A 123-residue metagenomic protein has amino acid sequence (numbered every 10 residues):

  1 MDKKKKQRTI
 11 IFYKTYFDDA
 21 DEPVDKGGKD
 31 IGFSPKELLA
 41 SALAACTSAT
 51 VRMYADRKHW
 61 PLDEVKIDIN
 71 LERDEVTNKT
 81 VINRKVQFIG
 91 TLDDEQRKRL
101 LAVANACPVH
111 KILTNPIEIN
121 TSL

Functional and structural regions predicted by a protein language model:
M1-S41, V51-L123: Extended beta-strand/beta-hairpin segments
C46-T47: Alpha-helical metal-binding/catalytic segments enriched in His/Glu/Asp
